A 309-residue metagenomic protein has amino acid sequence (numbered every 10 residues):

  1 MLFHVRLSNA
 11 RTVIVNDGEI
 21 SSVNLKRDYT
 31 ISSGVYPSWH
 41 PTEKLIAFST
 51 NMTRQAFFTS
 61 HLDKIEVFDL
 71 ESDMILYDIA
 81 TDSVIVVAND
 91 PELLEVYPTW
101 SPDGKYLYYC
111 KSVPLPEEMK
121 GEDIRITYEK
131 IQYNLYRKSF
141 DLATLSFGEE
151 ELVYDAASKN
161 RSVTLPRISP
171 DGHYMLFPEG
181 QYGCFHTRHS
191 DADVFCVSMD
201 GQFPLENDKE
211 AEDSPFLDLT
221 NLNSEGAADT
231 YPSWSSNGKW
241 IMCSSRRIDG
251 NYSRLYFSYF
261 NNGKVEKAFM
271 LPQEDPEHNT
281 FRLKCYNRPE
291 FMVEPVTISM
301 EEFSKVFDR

Functional and structural regions predicted by a protein language model:
M1-R309: Sequence signature of WD/YWTD-type beta-propeller architectures
